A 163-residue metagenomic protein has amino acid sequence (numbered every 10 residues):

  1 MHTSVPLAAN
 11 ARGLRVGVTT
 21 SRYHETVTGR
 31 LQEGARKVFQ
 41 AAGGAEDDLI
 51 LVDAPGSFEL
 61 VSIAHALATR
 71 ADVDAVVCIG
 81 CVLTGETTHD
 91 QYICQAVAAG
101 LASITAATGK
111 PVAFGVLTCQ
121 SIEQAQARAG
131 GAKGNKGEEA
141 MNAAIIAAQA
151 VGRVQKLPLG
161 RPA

Functional and structural regions predicted by a protein language model:
M1-R15, K156-A163: SAM-dependent methyltransferases
L7-P55: Glycine-rich phosphate/diphosphate-binding loop of Rossmann-like nucleotide-binding domains
T19, D90-A163: C-terminal binding/interaction regions
R22-Y23, A54, C81-V82, L117-S121: Short, ordered loop/turn segments at secondary-structure junctions
E33, F58-H65, T69, E138 (+1 more regions): Amphipathic, non-transmembrane alpha-helical secondary structure
Q40-A45, D72, A107-T108: Short helix-capping segments at alpha-helix termini
L51, D74-I79, P111-L117: Short beta-strand segments at enzyme active-site cores
E59, I63-L101: Glycine-rich phosphate-binding loop
